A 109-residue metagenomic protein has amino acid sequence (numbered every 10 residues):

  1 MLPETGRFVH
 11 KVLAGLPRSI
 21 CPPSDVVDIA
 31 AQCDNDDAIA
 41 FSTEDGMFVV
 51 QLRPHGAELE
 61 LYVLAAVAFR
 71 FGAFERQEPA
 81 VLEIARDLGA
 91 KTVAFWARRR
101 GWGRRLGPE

Functional and structural regions predicted by a protein language model:
M1-S24: Short amphipathic alpha-helix that is part of the acyltransferase structural core
R18-A38: Active-site rim helix/loop that mediates acceptor-substrate recognition in acyltransferases
I29-A31, L52-R53, E83: Short, flexible, glycine/charge-rich loop motifs used to bind or transfer phosphoryl groups or to couple energy/partner
D34-G72: Conserved donor-binding loop and adjoining core beta-sheet/short helix segment in diverse acyl/aminoacyl transferases
I39, P108-E109: Short secondary-structure junctions
E58-G107: Acyl-donor binding region in acyl/amide transferases
